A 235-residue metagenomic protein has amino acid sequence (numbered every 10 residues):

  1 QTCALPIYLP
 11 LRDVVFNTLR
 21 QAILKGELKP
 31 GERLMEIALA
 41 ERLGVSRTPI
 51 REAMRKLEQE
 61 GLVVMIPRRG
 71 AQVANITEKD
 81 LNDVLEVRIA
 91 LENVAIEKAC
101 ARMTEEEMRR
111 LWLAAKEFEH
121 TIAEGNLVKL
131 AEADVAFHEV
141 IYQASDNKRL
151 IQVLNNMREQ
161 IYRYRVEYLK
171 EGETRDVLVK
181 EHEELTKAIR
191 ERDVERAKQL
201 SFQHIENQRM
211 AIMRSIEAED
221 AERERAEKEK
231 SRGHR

Functional and structural regions predicted by a protein language model:
A4-E97, A101, M213-R235: Short linear motifs at protein or domain termini
E27, L62, N126, D193-V194: Residue-level recognition of short, well-ordered coil/turn positions that link secondary-structure elements
R51-E52, R102-E105, K129-E132, L150-Q152 (+2 more regions): Juxtamembrane/interface motifs at transmembrane-helix termini
E58-Q59, V63-V64, M157-E159, E173-D176: Mobile beta-alpha loop/short-helix "lid" or hinge segments that flank ligand
V84, R88, A101-E167, K180-A188 (+1 more regions): Conserved amphipathic alpha-helical segments that form helical-bundle/coiled-coil interaction surfaces
T174-R235: C-terminal regulatory/effector modules of DNA-binding transcriptional regulators
